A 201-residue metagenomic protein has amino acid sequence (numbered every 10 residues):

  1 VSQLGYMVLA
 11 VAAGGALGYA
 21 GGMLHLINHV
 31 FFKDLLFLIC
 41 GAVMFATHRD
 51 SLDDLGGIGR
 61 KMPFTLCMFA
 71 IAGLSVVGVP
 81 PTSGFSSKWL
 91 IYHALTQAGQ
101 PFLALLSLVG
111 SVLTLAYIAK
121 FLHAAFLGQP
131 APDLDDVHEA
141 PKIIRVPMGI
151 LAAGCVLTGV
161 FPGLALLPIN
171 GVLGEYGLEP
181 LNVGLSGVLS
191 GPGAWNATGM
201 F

Functional and structural regions predicted by a protein language model:
S2-L52: Alpha-helical multi-pass transmembrane bundles of energy-transducing inner-membrane proteins
V8-L17, S87-L105: Interfacial segments of multi-pass membrane proteins
A16, I58-M68, A98-F102, K142-I144: Membrane-interfacial loop-to-helix junctions in multi-pass transporters
K33-F37, A98-E139: Predominantly late transmembrane helices and immediately cytosolic-facing juxtamembrane segments
G73-L90, A152-G174: Alpha-helical transmembrane segments and their membrane-interface junctions in multi-pass membrane proteins
A94, L164-W195: Membrane-interfacial helical/loop segments at transmembrane boundaries in membrane proteins
A104-S111, L185-F201: Hydrophobic alpha-helical transmembrane segments
R145-L166, S190-F201: Glycine- and aromatic-enriched alpha-helical transmembrane segments of multi-pass membrane proteins
